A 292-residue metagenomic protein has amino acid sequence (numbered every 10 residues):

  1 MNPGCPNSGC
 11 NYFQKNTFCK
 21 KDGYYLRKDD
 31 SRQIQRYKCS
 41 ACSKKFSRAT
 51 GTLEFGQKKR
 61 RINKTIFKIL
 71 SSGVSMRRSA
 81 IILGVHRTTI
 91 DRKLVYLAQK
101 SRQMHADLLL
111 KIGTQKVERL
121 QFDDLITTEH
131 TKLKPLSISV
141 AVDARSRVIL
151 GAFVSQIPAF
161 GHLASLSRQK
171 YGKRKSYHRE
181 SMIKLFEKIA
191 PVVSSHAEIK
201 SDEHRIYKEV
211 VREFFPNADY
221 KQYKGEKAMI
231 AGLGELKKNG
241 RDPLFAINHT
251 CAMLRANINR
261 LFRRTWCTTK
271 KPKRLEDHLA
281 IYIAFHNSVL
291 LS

Functional and structural regions predicted by a protein language model:
M1-S292: Residue-level recognition of single "structural anchor" positions that define or cap local secondary structure
